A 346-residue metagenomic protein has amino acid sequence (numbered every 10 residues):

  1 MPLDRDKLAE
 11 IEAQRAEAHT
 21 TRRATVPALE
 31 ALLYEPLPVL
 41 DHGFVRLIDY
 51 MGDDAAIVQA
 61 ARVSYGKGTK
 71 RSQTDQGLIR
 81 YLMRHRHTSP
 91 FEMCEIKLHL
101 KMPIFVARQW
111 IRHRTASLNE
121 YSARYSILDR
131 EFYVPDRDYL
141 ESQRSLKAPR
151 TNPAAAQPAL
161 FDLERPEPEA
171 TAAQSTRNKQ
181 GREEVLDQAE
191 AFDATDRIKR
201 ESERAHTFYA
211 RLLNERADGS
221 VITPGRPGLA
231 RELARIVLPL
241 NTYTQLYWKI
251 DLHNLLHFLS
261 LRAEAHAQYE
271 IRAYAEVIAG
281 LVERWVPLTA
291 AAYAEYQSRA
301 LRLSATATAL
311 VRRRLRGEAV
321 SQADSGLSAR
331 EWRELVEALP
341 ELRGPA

Functional and structural regions predicted by a protein language model:
M1-A346: Family-specific signature for flavin-dependent thymidylate synthase
